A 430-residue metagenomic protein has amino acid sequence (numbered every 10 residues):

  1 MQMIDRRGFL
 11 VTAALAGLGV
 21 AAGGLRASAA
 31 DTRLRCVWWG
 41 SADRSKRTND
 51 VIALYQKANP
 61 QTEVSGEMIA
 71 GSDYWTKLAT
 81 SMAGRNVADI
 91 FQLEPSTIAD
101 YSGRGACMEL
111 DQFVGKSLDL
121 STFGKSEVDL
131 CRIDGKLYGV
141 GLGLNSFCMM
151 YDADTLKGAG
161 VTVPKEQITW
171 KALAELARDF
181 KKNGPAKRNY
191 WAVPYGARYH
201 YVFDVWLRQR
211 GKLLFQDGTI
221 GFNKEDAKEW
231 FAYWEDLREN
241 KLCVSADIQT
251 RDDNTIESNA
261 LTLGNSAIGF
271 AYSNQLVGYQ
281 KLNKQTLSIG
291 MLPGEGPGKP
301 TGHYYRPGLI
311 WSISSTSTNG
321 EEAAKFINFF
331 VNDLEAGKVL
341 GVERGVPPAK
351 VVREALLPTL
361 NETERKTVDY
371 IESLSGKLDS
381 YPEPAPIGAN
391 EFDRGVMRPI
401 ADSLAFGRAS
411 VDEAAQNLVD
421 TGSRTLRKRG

Functional and structural regions predicted by a protein language model:
M1-G17: N-terminal secretory signal peptides and thylakoid transit peptides that target proteins across membranes
R33-D50, I69-G71, N145-S146, P384-A389: Extracytoplasmic "Venus flytrap"
D50, L54-F123, K157-G160, S258-I268 (+5 more regions): Extracytoplasmic "Venus flytrap"/periplasmic binding protein-like
P95-C148, S288-G290, L360, R365 (+1 more regions): Hinge/lid segment of periplasmic solute-binding proteins
D134, Y138-L142, F147, K171-N223 (+1 more regions): Extracytoplasmic/periplasmic solute-binding protein
L176-R178, T219-Q249, L292: Glycine-centered hinge/linker elements that transmit conformational signals in sensory and ligand-binding systems
N274-V277, L309, S314-E391, K428-G430: Mature extracytoplasmic/periplasmic domains
V368-T421: C-terminal capping/gating helix-and-loop segments adjacent to ligand/active sites or protein-protein/ligand interfaces
